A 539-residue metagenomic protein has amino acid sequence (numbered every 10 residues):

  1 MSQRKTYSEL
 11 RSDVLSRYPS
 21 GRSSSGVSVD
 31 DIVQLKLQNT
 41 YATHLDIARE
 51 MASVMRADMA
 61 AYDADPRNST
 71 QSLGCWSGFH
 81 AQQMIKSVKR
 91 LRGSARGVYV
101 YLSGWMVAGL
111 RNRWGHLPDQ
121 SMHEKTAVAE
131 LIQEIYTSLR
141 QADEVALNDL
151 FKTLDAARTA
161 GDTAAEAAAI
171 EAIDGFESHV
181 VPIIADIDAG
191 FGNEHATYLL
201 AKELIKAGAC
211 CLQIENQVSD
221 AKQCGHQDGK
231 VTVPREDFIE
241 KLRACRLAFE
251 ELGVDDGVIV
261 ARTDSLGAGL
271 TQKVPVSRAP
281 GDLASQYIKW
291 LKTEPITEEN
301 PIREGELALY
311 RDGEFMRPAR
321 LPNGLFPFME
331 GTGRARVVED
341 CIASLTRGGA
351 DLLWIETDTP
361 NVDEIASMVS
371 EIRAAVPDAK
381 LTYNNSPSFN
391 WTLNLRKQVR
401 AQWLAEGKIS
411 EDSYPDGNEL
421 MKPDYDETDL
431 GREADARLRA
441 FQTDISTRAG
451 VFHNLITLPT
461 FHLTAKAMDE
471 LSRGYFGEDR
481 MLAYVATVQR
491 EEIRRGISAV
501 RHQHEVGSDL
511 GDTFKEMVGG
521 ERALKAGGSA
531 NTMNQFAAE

Functional and structural regions predicted by a protein language model:
R4-A449, G511-A538: Alpha/beta enzyme core
R439-K515: Substrate-binding cleft of secreted/luminal carbohydrate-active enzymes
